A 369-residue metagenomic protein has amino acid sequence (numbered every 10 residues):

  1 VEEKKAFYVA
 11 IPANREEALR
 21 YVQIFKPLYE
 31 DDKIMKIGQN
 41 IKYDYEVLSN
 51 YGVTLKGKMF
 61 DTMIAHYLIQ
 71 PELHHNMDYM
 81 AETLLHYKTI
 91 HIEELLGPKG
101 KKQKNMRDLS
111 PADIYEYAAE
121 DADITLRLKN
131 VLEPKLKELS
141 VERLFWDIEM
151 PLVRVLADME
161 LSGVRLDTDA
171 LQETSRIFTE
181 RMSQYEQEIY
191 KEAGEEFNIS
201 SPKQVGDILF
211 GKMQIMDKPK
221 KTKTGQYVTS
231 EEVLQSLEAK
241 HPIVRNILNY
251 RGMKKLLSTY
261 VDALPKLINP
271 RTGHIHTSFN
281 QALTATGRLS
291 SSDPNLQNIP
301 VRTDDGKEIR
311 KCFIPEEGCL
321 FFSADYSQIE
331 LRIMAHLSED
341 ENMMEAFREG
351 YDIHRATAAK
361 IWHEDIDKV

Functional and structural regions predicted by a protein language model:
V1-A13, Q39-I41, L55-K56, E72-H75 (+8 more regions): Conserved "right-hand" nucleotidyltransferase catalytic core of DNA-directed polymerases
E2-K36: Nucleic-acid-processing active sites and adjacent nucleic-acid-binding tracks, predominantly divalent metal-dependent
Q23, Y79, K307, L331-R332 (+1 more regions): Feature representing long, continuous alpha-helical segments
I34-E46, I69: Acidic, metal-coordinating catalytic cores used for nucleic-acid/nucleotide bond scission and strand-transfer chemistry
Y43-N50, I208, I333: Phosphate- and divalent-cation-binding pockets in alpha/beta enzyme and binding domains that engage nucleotide-derived
T54-Q70, G350-H354: Conserved beta-strand -> loop -> alpha-helix junction used to position metal-binding or nucleic-acid-contacting
E349-V369: Generic long, charged, amphipathic alpha-helical segments
